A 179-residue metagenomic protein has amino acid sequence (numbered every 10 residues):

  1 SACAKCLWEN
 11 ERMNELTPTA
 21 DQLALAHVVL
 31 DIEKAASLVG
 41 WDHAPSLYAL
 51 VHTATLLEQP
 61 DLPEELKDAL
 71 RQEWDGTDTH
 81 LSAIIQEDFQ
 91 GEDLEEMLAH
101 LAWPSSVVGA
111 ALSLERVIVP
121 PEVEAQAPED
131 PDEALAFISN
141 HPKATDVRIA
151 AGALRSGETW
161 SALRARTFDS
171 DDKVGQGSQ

Functional and structural regions predicted by a protein language model:
S1-R12: Short, Lys/Arg-enriched N-terminal segments with co-localized hydrophobic residues within the first ~10-30 amino acids
M13-K34, L38-W41: Short N-terminal edge-element motif at the start of the domain
M13-P18, E64-W74, A125-L135: Intrinsically disordered, low-complexity linkers and terminal tails enriched in Pro/Gly and often acidic or mixed-charge
I32, L47, I84, A110-L114 (+2 more regions): Generic structural hydrophobic/aromatic packing signal, biased to beta-strands
I32-E87: N-terminal interaction modules that seed assembly of large macromolecular complexes
T55-L57, I118, G157: Short loop/turn segments at secondary-structure transitions that flank enzyme active sites
D75-D146: Internal, well-folded beta-alpha domain core
P120-Q179: Glycine-rich, aromatic-bearing surface loops/beta-hairpins
